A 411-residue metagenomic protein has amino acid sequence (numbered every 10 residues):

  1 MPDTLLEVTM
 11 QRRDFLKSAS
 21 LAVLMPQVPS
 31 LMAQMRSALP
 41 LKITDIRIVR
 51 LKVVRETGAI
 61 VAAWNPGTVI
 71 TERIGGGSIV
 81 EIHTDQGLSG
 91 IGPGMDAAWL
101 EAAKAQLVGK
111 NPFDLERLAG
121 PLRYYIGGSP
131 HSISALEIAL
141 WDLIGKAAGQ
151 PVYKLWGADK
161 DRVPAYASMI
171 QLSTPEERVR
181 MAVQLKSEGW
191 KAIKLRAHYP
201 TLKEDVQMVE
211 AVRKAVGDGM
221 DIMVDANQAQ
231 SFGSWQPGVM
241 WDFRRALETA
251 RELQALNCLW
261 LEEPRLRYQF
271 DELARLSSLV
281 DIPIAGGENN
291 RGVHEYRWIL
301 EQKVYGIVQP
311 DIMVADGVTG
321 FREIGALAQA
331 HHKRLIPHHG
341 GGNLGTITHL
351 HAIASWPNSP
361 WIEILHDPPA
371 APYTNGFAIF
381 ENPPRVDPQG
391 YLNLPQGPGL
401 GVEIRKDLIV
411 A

Functional and structural regions predicted by a protein language model:
M1-Q11: N-terminal secretory signal peptides
P2, D14-A33: N-terminal export signals
R36-Q86, Y373-I379: Structured beta-strand/loop patches that form or line metal/cofactor-binding pockets in enzymes
P40, D45-V49, H83-A148: Metal- or metallocofactor-binding catalytic centers and their adjacent structured scaffolds across diverse enzyme
G87, L136, G149, L261 (+4 more regions): Conserved, mostly hydrophobic/aromatic
K110, D114-R117, Y268-A285, N290-Y391 (+1 more regions): Shared catalytic-loop signature of beta/alpha-barrel
E137-L172: Glycine-rich, aromatic-flanked loop segments that form ligand/cofactor-binding clefts across common enzyme folds
R162-V280: Metal-dependent enolase-superfamily TIM-barrel catalytic cores that perform enediolate-based chemistry
